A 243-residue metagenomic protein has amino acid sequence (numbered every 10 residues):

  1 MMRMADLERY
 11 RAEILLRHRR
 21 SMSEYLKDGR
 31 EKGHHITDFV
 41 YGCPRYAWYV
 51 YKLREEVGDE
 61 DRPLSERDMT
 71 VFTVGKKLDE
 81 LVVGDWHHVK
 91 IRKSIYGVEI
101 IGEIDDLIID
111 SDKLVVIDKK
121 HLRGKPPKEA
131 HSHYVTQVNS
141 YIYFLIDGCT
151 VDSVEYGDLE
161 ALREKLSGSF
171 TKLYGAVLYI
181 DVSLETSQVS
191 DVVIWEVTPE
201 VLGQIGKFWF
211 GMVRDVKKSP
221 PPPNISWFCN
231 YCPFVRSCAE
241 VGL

Functional and structural regions predicted by a protein language model:
M1-R9, E155, L159-L162, L166 (+1 more regions): Glycine- and charge-rich intrinsically disordered segments
M1-V116, R123-K125, E129: Metal-dependent nuclease catalytic cores that hydrolyze phosphodiester bonds in DNA/RNA, characterized by
A12-R19, V197-S226: Short, charged low-complexity linear segments at domain edges
G33-Y49, W209-L243: Cysteine-cluster motifs in flexible loop/terminal segments that predominantly coordinate metals
R54-E55, R123, D181-S183, V235-C238: Short loop/turn segments at secondary-structure transitions that flank enzyme active sites
V57, G148-D152, A239-G242: Generic macromolecular interface patches on structured domains
V89-G211: Mg2+/Mn2+-dependent nuclease catalytic core
